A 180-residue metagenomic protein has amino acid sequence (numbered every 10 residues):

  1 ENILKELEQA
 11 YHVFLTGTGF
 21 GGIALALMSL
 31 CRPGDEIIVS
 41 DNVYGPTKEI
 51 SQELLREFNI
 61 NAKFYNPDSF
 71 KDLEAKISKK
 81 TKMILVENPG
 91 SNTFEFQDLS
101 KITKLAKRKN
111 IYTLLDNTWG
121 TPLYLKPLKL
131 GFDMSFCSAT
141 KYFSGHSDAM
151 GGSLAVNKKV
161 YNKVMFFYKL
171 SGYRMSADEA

Functional and structural regions predicted by a protein language model:
E1-E8: Aromatic- and Gly/Pro-rich amphipathic surface segment
V13-A180: Conserved PLP-enzyme active-site core in the AAT-like
